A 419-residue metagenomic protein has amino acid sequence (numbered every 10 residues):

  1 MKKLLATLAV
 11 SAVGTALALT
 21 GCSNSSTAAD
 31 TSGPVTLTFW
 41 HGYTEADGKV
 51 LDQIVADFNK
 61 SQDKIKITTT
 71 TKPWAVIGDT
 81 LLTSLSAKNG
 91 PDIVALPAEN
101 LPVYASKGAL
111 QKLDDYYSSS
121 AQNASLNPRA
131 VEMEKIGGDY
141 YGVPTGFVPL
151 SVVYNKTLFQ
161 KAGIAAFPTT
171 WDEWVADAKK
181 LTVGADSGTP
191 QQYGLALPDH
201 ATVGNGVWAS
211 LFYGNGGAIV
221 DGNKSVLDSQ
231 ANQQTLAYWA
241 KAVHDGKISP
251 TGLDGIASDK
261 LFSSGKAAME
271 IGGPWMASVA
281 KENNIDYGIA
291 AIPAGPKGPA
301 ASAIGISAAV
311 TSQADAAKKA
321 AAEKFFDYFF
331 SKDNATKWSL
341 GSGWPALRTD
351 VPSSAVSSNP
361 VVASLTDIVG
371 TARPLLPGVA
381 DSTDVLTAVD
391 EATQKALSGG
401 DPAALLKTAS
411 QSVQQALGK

Functional and structural regions predicted by a protein language model:
M1-T38, K60, Q411-K419: Short, low-complexity disordered leader/linker segments with a strong preference for bacterial N-terminal type II
D57-L126, Q160-T169, L261, A268-M269 (+2 more regions): Extracytoplasmic "Venus flytrap"/periplasmic binding protein-like
K60, A162, K241-I248, K281-G343 (+1 more regions): Extracytoplasmic/periplasmic substrate-recognition and gating elements
P91-D92, S120-F159, G298-A300, A372-V379: A structural signal for short loop-to-beta-strand junctions that line the ligand-binding cleft of periplasmic/secreted
A98-P149, Q191, G204-V207, G288 (+1 more regions): Hinge/lid segment of periplasmic solute-binding proteins
I136-T145, L150, V175-K224: Extracytoplasmic/periplasmic solute-binding protein
D177-K179, G222-G252: Glycine-centered hinge/linker elements that transmit conformational signals in sensory and ligand-binding systems
W344-A346, A363-V413: C-terminal capping/gating helix-and-loop segments adjacent to ligand/active sites or protein-protein/ligand interfaces
